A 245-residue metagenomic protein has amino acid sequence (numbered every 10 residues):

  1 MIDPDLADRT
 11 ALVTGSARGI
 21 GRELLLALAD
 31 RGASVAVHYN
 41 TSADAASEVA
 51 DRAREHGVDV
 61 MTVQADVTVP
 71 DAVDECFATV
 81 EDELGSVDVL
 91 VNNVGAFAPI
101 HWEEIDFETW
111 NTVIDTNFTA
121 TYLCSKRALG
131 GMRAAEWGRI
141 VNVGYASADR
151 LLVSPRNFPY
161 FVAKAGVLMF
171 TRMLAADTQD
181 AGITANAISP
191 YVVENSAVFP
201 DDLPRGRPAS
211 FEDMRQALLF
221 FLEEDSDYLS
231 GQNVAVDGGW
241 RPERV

Functional and structural regions predicted by a protein language model:
I2, S230-V245: Short C-terminal tail/terminal secondary-structure segment of NAD(P)H-dependent dehydrogenase/reductase domains
T10, A17-R18: Conserved glycine-rich cofactor-binding loop
A33-E48: Conserved glycine-rich Rossmann-like NAD(P)H-binding loop of the short-chain dehydrogenase/reductase
H101-W102, T109-I114, F199: Substrate-binding pocket helix/loop in short-chain dehydrogenase/reductase
G130, A176-D177, D227: Alpha-helical segment proximal to the catalytic Tyr-Lys
V141-G166, T171-D180, V192-N195: Catalytic loop of short-chain dehydrogenase/reductase
Q179, T184, L229-G231: Short, small/polar-rich loop/turn modules that mediate ligand/substrate recognition or access, typified
